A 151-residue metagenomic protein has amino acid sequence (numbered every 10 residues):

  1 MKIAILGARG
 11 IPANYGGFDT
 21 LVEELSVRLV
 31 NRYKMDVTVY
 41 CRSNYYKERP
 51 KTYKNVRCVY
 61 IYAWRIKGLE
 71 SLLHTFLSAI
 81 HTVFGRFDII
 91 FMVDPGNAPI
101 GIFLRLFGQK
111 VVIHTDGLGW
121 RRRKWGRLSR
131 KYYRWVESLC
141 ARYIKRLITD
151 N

Functional and structural regions predicted by a protein language model:
M1-I3: Extreme N-terminal starter segment of soluble prokaryotic enzymes
A8-E23, P95: A short, glycine/small-residue-rich beta-strand->loop->alpha-helix junction that serves as a flexible
A8-N14, R28-I66: N-terminal strand-loop element at the rim of the active site of nucleotide-sugar-dependent glycosyltransferases
G17-L25, H74, Y132: Conserved alpha-helical elements of sugar-nucleotide-dependent glycosyltransferases
C41, M92, T149-D150: Short beta-strand scaffold positions
K54-I80, R122-S129: A short, charged, and often flexible helix/loop element on the N-terminal side of the glycosyltransferase catalytic
L72-V83, F87-D116, W120: An aromatic- and histidine-rich active-site surface loop
I80-V83, L106, R130-D150: Membrane-proximal helix-turn-helix segments that form the acceptor-binding/catalytic region of lipid-linked
